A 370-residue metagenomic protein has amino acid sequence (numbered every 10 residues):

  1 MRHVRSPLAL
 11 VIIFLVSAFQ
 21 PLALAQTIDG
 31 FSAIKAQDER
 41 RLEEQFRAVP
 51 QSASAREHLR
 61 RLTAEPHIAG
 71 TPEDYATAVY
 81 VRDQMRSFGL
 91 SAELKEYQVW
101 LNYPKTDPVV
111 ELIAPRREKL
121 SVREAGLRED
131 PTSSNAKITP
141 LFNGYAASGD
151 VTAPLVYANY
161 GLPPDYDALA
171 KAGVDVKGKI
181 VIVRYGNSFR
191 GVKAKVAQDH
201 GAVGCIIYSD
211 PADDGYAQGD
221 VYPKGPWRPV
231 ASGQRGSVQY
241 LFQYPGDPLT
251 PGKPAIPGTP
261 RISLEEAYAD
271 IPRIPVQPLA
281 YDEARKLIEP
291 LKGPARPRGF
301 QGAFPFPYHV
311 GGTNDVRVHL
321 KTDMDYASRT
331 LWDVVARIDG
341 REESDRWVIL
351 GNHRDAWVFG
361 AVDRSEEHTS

Functional and structural regions predicted by a protein language model:
A9-P21: Bacterial N-terminal signal peptides
A23-T27: Boundary at the C-terminal end of the N-terminal hydrophobic targeting segment
I28-Q37, A48, R60-D175, I180 (+4 more regions): Noncatalytic luminal/extracellular "stalk/propeptide" segments of secretory-pathway proteins
Q37-E43, A55-H67, E266-A269: Acidic/histidine-rich, surface-exposed loop or edge segments in extracytoplasmic proteins
R41, S54-E57, R61, A76-S87 (+5 more regions): Extracytoplasmic/secreted proteins, especially bacterial periplasmic and envelope-associated proteins
P50, S54, L59, T63-E73 (+10 more regions): Sec/Tat-exported extracytoplasmic proteins
S133-A168, Y244-R364: Soluble metallo-hydrolase cores and metallopeptidase-like ectodomains found primarily in the secretory/periplasmic
E366-T369: Conserved small/polar residues in nucleotide/adenosyl-binding loops
